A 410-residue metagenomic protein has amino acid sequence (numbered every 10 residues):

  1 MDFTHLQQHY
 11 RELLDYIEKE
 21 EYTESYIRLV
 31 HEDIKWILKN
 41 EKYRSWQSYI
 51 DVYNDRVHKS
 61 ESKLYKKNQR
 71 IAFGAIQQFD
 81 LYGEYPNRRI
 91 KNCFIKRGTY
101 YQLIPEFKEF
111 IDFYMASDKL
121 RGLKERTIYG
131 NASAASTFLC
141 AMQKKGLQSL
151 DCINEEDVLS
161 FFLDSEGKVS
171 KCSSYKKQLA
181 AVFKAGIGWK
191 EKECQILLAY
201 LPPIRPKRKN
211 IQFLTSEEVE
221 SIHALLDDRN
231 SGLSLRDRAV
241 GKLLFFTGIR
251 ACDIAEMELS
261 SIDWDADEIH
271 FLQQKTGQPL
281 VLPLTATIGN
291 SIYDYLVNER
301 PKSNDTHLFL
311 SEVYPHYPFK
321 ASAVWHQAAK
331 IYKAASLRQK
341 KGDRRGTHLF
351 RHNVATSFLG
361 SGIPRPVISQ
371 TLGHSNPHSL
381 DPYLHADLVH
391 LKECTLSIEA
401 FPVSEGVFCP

Functional and structural regions predicted by a protein language model:
Y10-Y101, F110-T127, A132-N210, D227-D228 (+1 more regions): N-terminal core-binding DNA-recognition domain of tyrosine recombinases/integrases
S170, K192-Q195, R205-H223, T276-A286 (+1 more regions): DNA breakage-rejoining catalytic core of tyrosine-based enzymes
H223-A251: Basic, Lys/Arg- and aromatic-enriched nucleic-acid-binding interface segment
N230-S231, L282, H326-Q370: Short, basic (Lys/Arg/His-rich) helix/loop patches that form interaction surfaces in the mid-to-C-terminal regions
S261-W264, K333, D343, I363-P382 (+1 more regions): Short, polar N-cap/turn motifs at the start of nucleic acid-interacting alpha helices
Q273, L372-S397: Catalytic-site neighborhood detector that most strongly recognizes the C-terminal catalytic loop/helix of tyrosine
T276-Y293, T306-A329: C-terminal catalytic core of Y-nucleophile DNA break-rejoin enzymes
I398-P410: C-terminal secondary-structure termini that scaffold catalytic or DNA-interacting sites
